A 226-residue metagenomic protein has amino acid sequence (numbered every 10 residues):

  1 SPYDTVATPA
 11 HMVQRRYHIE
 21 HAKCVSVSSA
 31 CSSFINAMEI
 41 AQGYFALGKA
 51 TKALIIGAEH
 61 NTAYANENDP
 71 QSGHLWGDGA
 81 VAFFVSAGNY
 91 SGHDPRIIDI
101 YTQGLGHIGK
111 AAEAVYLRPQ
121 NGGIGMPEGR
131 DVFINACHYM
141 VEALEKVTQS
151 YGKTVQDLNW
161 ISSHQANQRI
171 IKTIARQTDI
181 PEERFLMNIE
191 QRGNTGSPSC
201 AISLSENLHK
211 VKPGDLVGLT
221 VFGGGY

Functional and structural regions predicted by a protein language model:
P2-Y3, E20, S29-K49, N159-Y226: Claisen-condensing/thiolase-fold acyl-transfer catalytic domains that form or cleave C-C bonds in fatty acid
D4-H18, L54-N61, A112-L117, I170-E182: Acidic-glycine-rich active-site phosphate/pyrophosphate-binding loop
V6-T8, E39, A65-D69: Short acidic, glycine/serine/threonine-rich loops at helix termini
S28, A53-E59, V85, Y101 (+1 more regions): Short beta-strand segments
Y44-G79: Flexible, glycine-rich active-site loops centered on histidine and acidic residues that chelate a metal or position
E67-I134, H138, E142, F222: Condensing-enzyme catalytic core mediating Claisen C-C bond formation in acyl metabolism
E142-N159, N207-V211: Phosphate/pyrophosphate-binding loops at sites that engage ATP/ADP/AMP, CoA/4′-phosphopantetheine, polyphosphate
